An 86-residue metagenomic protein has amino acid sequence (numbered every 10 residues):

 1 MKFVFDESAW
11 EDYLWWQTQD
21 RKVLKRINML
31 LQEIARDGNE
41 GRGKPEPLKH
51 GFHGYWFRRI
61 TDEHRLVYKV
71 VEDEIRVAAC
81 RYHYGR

Functional and structural regions predicted by a protein language model:
K2, S8-K25, M29, R42 (+3 more regions): Enriched for short, Lys/Arg-rich terminal
D37, P47-H50: Short glycine- and Lys/Arg-enriched binding-loop motifs that mark or flank ligand-binding interfaces
G54-W56: Short beta-strand micro-motifs in enzyme catalytic cores
